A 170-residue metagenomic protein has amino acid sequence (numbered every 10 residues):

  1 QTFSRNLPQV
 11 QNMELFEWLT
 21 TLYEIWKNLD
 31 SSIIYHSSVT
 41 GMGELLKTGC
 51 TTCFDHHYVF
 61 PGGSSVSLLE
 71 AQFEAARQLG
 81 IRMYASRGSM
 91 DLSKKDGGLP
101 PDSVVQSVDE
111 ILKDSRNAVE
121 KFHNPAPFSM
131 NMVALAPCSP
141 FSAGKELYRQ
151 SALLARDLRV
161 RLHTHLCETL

Functional and structural regions predicted by a protein language model:
Q1-F3, P61: Conserved protein kinase catalytic core
F3-I34, L92-V108, T169-L170: Active-site gating loops and adjacent loop-to-helix segments of metal-dependent hydrolytic enzymes
Q9-L68, F141-L147: Divalent metal-binding segments
G63-L170: Metal-coordinating catalytic core of metallo-dependent amide/deamination hydrolases
